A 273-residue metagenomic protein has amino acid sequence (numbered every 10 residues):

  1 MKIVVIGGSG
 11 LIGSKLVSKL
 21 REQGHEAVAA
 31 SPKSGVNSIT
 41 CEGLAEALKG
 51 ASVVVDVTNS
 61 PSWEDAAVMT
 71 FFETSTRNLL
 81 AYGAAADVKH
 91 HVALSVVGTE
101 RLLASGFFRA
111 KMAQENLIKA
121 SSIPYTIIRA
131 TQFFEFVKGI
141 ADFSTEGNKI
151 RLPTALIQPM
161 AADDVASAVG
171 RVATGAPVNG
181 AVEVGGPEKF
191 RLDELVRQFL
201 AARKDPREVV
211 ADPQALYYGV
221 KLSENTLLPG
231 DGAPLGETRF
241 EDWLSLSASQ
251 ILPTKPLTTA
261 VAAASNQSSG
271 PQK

Functional and structural regions predicted by a protein language model:
M1-Q23: N-terminal Rossmann NAD(P)H-binding glycine-rich loop of SDR-like oxidoreductase domains
R21-A86, V97-G106: NAD(P)H-binding glycine-rich loop region in Rossmannoid oxidoreductase-like domains and their noncatalytic homologs
V54, V165-V169, V184, L192-L195 (+2 more regions): Non-catalytic, hydrophobic alpha-helical segments
D87-H90, S95-G98, A113-F136: Conserved beta-loop-beta element that borders a ligand/cofactor-binding pocket
Y125-T126, G139-M160: A conserved pocket-lining segment of Rossmann-fold NAD(P)-dependent short-chain dehydrogenase/reductase
E135-G147, V172-V182, D205-R207: Glycine/proline-rich active-site loop of Rossmann-fold NAD(P)-dependent oxidoreductases
A181-A233, N266: Terminal hydrophobic/aromatic helix or amphipathic segment near a protein terminus
A233-K273: Amphipathic terminal alpha-helices
